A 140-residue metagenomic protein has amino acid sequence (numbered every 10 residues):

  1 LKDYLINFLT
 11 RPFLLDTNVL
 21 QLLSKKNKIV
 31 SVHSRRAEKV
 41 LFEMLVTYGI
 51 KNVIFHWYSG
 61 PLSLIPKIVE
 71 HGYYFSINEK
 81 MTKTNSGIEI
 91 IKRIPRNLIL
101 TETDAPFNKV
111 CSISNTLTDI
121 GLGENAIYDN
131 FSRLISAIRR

Functional and structural regions predicted by a protein language model:
L1-H71, N108: Divalent metal-binding pocket/active-site signature
L5-T10, I113-I120: Short glycine-enriched, charge-decorated loop/helix-capping segments at active-site entrances that position
S31-V32, I54-F55, S76-N78, L100-T103: Active-site neighborhood of phospho(di)ester-bond hydrolases with catalytic His/Asp-centered motifs
I68, I91, D104, F131: Conserved, mostly hydrophobic/aromatic
G72-S86: His/Asp/Glu-enriched short active-site or ligand-binding loop at hydrolase and phosphoryl-transfer sites
S86-R96: Short amphipathic alpha-helices and their capping/turn segments at secondary-structure boundaries
N97-C111: Short acidic/histidine-rich active-site segments
T116-R140: Mid-to-C-terminal alpha-helical segments outside catalytic/metal-binding sites
